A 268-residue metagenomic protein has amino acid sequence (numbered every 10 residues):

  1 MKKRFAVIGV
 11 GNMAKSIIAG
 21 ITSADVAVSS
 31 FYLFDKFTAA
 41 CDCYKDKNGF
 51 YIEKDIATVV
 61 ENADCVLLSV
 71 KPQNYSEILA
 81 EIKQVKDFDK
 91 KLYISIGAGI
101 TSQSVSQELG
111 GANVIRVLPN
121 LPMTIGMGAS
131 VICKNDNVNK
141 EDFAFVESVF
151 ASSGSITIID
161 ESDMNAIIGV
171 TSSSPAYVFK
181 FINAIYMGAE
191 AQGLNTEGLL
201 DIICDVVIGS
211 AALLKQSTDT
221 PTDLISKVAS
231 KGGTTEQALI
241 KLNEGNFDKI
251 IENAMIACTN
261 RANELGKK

Functional and structural regions predicted by a protein language model:
M1-E61, E108, E190-A191: NAD(P)+-binding Rossmann beta1-loop-alpha1 motif at the extreme N-terminus of oxidoreductases
F31, V59, G198-I202, L224 (+1 more regions): Small-residue helix-packing motif on alpha-helices
A39, N48, I56-I132: Rossmann-like NAD(P)(H) cofactor-binding subdomain of soluble oxidoreductases
S104, E108-N113, A129-I167, V178-Q216: Internal alpha-helical scaffold of NAD(P)-dependent oxidoreductase catalytic cores
V114, M164-G169, P221-S226: Short pre-catalytic strand/loop immediately N-terminal to key active-site residues, enriched for Gly-Thr
C204, I208-K268: NAD(P)-dependent Rossmann-like dehydrogenase/reductase catalytic/cofactor-binding core
